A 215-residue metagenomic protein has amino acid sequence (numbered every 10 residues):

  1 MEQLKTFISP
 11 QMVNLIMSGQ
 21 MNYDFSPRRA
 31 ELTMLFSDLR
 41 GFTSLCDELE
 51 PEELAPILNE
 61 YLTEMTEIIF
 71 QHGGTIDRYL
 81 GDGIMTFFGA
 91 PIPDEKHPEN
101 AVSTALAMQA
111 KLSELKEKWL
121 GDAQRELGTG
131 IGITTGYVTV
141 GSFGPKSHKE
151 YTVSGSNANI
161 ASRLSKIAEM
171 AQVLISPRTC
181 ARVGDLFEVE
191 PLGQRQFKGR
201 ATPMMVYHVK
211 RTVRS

Functional and structural regions predicted by a protein language model:
M1-R29, F187: Regulatory cytosolic signal-relay segments
L4-K5, N22-T104: Catalytic NTP-binding/metal-coordinating core of nucleotidyl cyclase/transferase enzymes
M34, I84, T129-T135, V206: A structural signal for short, well-ordered beta-strand segments
L58-G74, A90-I131, T135, S156-S165: Alpha-helical scaffold within the catalytic cores of cyclic-nucleotide enzymes
L80, G121-G130, V173-T179: Acidic/histidine metal-binding catalytic segments
F87-H97, I131-K149, M170-Q172: Catalytic strand-loop-helix junctions within cyclic-nucleotide turnover domains
L120-G121, F143-G155: Short, surface-exposed loop/helix-turn segments at secondary-structure junctions that function as lids/hinges flanking
V138-V140, I167-S215: Cytosolic regulatory/linker segments at or just downstream of nucleotide-handling modules in signal-transduction
